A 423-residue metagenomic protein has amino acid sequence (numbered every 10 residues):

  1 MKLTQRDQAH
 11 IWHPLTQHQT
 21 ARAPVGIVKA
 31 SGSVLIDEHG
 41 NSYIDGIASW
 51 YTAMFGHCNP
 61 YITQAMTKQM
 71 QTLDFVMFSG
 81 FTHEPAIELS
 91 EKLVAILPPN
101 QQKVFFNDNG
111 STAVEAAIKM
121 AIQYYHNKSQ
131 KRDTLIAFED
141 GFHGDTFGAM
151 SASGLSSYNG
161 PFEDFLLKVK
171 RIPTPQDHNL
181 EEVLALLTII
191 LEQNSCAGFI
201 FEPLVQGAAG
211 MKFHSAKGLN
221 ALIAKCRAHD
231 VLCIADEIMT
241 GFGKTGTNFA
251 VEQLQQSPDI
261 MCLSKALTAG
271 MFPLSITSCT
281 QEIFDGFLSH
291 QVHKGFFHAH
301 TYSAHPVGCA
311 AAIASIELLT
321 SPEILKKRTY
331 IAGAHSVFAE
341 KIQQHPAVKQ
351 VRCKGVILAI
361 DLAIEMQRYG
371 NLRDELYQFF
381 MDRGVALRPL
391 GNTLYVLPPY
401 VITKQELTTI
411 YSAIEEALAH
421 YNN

Functional and structural regions predicted by a protein language model:
M1-N423: Conserved N-terminal phosphate-binding loop of PLP-dependent enzymes in the Aspartate aminotransferase
